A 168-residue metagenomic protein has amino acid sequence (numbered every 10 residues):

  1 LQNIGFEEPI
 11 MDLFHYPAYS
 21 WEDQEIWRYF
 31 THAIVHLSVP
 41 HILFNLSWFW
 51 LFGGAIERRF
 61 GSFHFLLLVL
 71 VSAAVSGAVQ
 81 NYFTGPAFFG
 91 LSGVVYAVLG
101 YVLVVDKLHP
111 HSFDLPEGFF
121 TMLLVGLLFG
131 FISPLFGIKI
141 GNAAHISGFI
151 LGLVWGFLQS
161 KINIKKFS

Functional and structural regions predicted by a protein language model:
L1-S168: A detector for small-residue-rich transmembrane helices and their helix-helix packing motifs
